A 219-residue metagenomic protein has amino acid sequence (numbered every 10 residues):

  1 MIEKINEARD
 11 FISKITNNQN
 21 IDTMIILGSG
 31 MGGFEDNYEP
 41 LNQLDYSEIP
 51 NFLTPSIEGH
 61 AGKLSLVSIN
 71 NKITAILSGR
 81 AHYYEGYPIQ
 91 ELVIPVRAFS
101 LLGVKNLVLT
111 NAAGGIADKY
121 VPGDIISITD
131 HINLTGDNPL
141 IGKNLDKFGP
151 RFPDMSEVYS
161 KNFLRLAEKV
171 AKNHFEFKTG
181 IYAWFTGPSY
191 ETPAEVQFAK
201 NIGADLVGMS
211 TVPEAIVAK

Functional and structural regions predicted by a protein language model:
M1-M155: Metabolite-binding pocket within alpha/beta catalytic cores that recognizes anionic/polar moieties
E7, G62, I94-R97, N162 (+3 more regions): Short Gly/charged-rich anion-binding patches and loops
P55, Y87, Y159, G187-P188 (+1 more regions): Residues that cap or flank secondary-structure elements
S68, S100, K172, K200 (+1 more regions): Anion (oxyanion) recognition and catalysis
N71, G103, H174-F175, G203: Glycine-centered loop/turn motif at secondary-structure junctions
G114-G115, N133-L134, A183-E191, E214: Short, catalytically relevant binding-site loops at active-site mouths
S156-K200: Active-site rim beta-loop-alpha module in soluble metabolic enzymes
Y190-K219: A C-terminal functional module that forms or caps the active site or interfaces directly with catalytic machinery
